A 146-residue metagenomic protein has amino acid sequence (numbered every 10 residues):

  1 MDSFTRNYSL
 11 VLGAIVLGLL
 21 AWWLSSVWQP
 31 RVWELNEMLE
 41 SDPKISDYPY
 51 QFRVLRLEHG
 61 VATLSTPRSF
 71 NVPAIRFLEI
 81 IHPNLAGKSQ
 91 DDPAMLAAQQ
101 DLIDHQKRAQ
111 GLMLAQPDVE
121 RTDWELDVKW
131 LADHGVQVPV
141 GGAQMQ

Functional and structural regions predicted by a protein language model:
M1-T5: Short, Lys/Arg-rich N-terminal segment immediately upstream of the first membrane anchor
N7-S25: Hydrophobic membrane-insertion alpha-helices, especially the h-region of bacterial N-terminal signal peptides
L24-S25, L35, L126, A132: Intrinsic disorder/low-complexity segments enriched in polar/charged and small flexible residues
W28-P43: Alpha-helical transmembrane signal-anchor/signal-peptide segments
D47-L114: Extracytoplasmic/periplasmic/luminal assembly and interaction segments in envelope/secretory/respiratory proteins
S69-I80, L114-Q146: Polar/charged, Gly/Pro-rich intrinsically disordered segments
